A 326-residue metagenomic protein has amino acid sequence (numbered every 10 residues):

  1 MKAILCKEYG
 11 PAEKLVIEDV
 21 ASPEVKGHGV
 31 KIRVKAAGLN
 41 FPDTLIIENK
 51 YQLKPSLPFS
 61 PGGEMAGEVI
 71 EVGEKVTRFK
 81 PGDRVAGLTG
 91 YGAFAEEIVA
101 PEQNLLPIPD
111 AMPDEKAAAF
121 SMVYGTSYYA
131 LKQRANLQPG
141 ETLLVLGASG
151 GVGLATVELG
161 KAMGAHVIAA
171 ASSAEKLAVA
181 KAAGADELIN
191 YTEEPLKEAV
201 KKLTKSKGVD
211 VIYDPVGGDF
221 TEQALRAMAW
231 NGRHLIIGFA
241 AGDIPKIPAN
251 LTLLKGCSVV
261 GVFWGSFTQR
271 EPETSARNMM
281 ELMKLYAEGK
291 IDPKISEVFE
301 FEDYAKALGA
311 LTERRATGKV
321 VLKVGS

Functional and structural regions predicted by a protein language model:
P23-G38, K50-G92: Glycine-rich beta-strand-centered segment in the early N-terminal region that forms part of a ligand/cofactor-binding
L45, S56, R78, R84-G147: NAD(P)H dinucleotide-binding glycine-rich loop of Rossmann-like/cofactor-binding domains, especially the beta1-alpha1
I70, I168, V260: Conserved beta-strand positions in the Rossmann-like core of class I SAM-dependent methyltransferases
R84, T142, H166, G232-R233 (+1 more regions): Short glycine-centered segments of the SAM/dcSAM-binding site in methyltransferase folds
A86, I212-Y213: N-terminal Rossmann-like NAD(P) cofactor-binding module of classical short-chain dehydrogenase/reductase
A118-E194: Mid-domain Rossmann-like dinucleotide-binding core that forms the NAD(H)/NADP(H) cofactor-binding site
P195-S206: Short amphipathic alpha-helix with an adjacent loop that forms part of the alpha/beta core around
D219-I291, A316, K323-S326: Glycine-rich phosphate-binding loop and adjacent beta-alpha segment of Rossmann(oid) nucleotide-cofactor-binding
